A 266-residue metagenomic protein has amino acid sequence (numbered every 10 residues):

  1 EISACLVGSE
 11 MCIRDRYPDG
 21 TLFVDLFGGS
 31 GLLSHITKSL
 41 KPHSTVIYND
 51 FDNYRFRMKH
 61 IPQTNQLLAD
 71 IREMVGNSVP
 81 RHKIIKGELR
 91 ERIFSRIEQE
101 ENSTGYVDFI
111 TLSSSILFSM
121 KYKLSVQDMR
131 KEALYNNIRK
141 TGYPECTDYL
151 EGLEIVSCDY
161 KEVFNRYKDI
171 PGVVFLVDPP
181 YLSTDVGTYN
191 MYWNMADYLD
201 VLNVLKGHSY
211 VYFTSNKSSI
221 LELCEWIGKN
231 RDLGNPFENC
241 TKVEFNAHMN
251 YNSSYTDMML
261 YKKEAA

Functional and structural regions predicted by a protein language model:
E1-G8, C12-I13: Single conserved hydrophobic/aromatic residue that forms the stacking wall/gate of nucleotide- or nucleobase-binding
E10, F23-T37, Y48-D52, S114-F118 (+1 more regions): Conserved proline-anchored active-site loop of SAM-dependent methyltransferases that bridges a beta-strand
R16-L22: Short helix-loop-beta connector
L33-S39, R57-H60, Y167, T184-N190 (+1 more regions): A short acidic (Asp/Glu
S39-T45: Conserved S-adenosyl-L-methionine
T45-L150, K263-A266: Class I S-adenosyl-L-methionine-dependent methyltransferase module
G152-Y198: Active-site segment flanking the S-adenosylmethionine/decSAM binding pocket in AdoMet-dependent transferases
M195-A266: Long, positively charged, glycine-interspersed low-complexity recognition regions
